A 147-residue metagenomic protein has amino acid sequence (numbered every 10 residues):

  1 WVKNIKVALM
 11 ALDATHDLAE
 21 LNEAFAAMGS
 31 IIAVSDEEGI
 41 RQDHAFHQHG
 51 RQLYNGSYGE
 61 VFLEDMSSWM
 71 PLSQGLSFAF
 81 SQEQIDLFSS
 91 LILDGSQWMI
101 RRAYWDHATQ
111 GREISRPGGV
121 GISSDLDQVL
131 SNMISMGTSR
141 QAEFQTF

Functional and structural regions predicted by a protein language model:
W1-F147: Extracellular polysaccharide-recognition and catalytic grooves
